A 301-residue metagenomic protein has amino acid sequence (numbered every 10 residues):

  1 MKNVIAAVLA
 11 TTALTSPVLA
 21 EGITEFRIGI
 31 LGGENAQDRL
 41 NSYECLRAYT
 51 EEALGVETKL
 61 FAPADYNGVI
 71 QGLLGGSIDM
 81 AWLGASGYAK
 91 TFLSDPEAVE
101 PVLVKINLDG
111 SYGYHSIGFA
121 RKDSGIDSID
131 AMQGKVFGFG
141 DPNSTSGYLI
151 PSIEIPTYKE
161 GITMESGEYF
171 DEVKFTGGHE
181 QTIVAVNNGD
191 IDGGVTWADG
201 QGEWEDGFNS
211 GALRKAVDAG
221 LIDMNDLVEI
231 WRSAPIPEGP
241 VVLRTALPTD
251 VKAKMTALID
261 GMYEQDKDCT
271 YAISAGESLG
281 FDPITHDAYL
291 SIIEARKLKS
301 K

Functional and structural regions predicted by a protein language model:
T15-A20: Sec/Tat signal peptide C-region and signal peptidase I cleavage site
E21-A89: Extracytoplasmic small-molecule ligand-binding "clamshell" domains of the periplasmic binding protein/Venus flytrap
I23-I30, E34-C45, E51, L243-K301: An extracytoplasmic/periplasmic, membrane-proximal ligand-sensing/linker region
T24-L31, P101-I117, G211-L247, A253 (+2 more regions): Periplasmic-binding protein-like
A62-Y66, S77-D95, V104-K105, H179 (+2 more regions): Beta->alpha turn/N-cap motifs
L73-L74, M132, V186-N187: Hydrophobic residues within well-ordered alpha-helices
V104-T163: A conserved helix-loop-strand patch within extracytoplasmic ligand-binding domains of the periplasmic binding
P142-P248: Pocket-lining segment of extracytoplasmic ligand-binding domains
